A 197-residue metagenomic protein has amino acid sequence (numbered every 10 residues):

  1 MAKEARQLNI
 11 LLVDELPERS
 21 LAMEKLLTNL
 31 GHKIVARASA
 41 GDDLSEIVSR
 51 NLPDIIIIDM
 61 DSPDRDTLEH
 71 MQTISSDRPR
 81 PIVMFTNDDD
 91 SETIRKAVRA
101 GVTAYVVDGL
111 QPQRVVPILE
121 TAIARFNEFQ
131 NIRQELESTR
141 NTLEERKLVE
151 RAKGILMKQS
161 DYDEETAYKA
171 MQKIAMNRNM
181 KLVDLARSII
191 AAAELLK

Functional and structural regions predicted by a protein language model:
R6-E18, M23-L27, I56: Conserved acidic segment of CheY-like receiver
S20, G41-S45, D54-T73: Conserved phosphotransfer microenvironments
L26, V115-N127: Receiver (REC) domain switch/output surface
G31-A40: Short hydrophobic/Thr-rich beta-strand motif most characteristic of the beta2 strand and flanking loop of CheY-like
P79-D89: A short, hydrophobic beta-strand element within the central beta-sheet of small alpha/beta folds
E92, L110-L119: C-terminal output helix
E137-K197: C-terminal output/effector regions of signal-responsive regulators
